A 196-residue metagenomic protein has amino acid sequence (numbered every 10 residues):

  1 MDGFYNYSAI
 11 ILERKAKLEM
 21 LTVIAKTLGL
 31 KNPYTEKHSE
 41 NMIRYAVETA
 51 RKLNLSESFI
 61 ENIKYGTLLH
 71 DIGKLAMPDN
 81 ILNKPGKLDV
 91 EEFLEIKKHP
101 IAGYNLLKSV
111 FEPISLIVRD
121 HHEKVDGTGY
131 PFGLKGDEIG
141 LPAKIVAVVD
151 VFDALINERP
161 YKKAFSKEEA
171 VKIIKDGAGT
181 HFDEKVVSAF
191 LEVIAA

Functional and structural regions predicted by a protein language model:
M1-K15: Short, low-complexity N-terminal regulatory "tails/caps" that precede and couple sensory modules
L12-A196: Histidine- and acidic-residue-rich, metal-dependent catalytic cores
